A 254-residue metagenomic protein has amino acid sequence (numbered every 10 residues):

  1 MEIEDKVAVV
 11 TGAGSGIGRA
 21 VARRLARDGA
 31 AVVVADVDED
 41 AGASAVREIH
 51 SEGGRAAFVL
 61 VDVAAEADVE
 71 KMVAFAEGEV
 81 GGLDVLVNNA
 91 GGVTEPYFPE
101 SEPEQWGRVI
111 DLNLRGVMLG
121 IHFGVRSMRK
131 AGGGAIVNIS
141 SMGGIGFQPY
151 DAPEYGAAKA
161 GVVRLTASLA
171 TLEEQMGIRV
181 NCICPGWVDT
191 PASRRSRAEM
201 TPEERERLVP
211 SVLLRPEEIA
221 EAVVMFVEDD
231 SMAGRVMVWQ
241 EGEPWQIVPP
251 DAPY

Functional and structural regions predicted by a protein language model:
V7, G14-S15: Conserved glycine-rich cofactor-binding loop
D28, G146, G156, S168-I178 (+1 more regions): Active-site-adjacent segment of SDR/Rossmann-fold oxidoreductases
Y97-I110: Substrate-binding pocket helix/loop in short-chain dehydrogenase/reductase
S101, F147-G156, S168, S196: Active-site loop-to-helix junction immediately N-terminal to the catalytic Tyr of the SDR YXXXK motif in Rossmann-fold
I121, A158: Active-site helix of classical SDR
S141: Residue(s) in the substrate-gating loop at a strand-loop-helix junction that position the organic substrate next
C182, E203-P250: C-terminal helical subdomain
